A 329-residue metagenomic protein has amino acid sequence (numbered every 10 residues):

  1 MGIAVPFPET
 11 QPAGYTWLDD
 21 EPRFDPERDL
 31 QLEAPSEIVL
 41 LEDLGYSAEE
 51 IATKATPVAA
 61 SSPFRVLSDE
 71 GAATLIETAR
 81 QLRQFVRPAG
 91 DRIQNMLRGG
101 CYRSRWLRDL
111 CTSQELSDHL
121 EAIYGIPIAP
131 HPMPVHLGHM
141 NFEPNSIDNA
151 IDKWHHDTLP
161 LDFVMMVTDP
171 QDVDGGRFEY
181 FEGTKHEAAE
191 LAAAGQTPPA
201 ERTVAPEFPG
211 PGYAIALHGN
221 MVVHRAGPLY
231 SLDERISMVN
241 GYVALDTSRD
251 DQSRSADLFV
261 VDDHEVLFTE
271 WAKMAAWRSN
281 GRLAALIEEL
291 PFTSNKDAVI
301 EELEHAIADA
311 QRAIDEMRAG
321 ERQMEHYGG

Functional and structural regions predicted by a protein language model:
M1-G2, R23-R80: Solvent-exposed N-terminal domain segments of exported/luminal and surface proteins
M1-Y15: Intrinsically disordered, low-structural-confidence terminal and linker regions
P57-H136, G329: Signature of the catalytic double-stranded beta-helix
P132, N149-L161, R202, P209: A short beta-loop-beta micro-motif enriched in histidine and acidic residues
M140-H155, G219: Conserved short histidine dyad/triad with adjacent acidic residue
N145, H156-D172, G183, G241-V243: Short, conserved beta-strand element in jelly-roll/cupin
G176-G281: Catalytic core of Fe(II)/2-oxoglutarate
D250-G329: Charged/polar low-complexity intrinsically disordered segments, enriched in acidic residues
